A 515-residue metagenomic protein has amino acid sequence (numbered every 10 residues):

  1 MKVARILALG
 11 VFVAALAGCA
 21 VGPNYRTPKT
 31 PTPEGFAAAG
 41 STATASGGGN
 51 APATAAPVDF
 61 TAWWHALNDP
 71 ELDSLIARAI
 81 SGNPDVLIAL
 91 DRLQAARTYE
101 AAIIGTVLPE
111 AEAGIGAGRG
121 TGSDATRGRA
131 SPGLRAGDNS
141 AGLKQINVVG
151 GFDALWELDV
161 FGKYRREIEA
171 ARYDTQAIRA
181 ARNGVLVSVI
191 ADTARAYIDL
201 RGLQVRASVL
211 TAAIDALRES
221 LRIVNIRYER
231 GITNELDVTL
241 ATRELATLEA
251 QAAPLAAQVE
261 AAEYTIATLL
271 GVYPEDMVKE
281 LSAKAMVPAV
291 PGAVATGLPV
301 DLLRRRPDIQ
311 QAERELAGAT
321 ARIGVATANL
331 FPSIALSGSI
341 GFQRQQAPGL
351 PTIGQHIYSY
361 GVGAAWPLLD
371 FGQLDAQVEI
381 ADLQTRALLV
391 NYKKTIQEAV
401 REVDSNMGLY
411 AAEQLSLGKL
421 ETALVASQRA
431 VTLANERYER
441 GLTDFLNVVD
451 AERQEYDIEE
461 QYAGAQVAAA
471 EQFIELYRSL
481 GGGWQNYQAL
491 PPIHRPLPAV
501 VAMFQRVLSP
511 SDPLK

Functional and structural regions predicted by a protein language model:
M1-A8: Bacterial N-terminal signal peptides that target proteins for export
A8-A17: Bacterial N-terminal signal peptides
A20-A101, V287-A317, P367-L368, K393-I396 (+3 more regions): Bacterial Sec-pathway N-terminal export signals of envelope proteins
V58-L67, G116-D153, D276-A295, G324 (+2 more regions): Small/polar, glycine/serine/threonine/aspartate-rich low-complexity segments that form flexible
I76, V149-D153, Y197, P299 (+2 more regions): Membrane-embedded beta-strand positions in outer-membrane beta-barrel channels/transporters
L87-I88, I104-G105, K144, L158-L186 (+8 more regions): Sec/SRP-type N-terminal targeting helices
Y164, A180-L298, L409, E413 (+3 more regions): Periplasmic alpha-helical coiled-coil/stalk elements that build and connect Gram-negative outer-membrane
Y228-I232, Y438-L442, S479-G483: A short glycine-centered flexible hinge/capping loop motif at secondary-structure junctions
